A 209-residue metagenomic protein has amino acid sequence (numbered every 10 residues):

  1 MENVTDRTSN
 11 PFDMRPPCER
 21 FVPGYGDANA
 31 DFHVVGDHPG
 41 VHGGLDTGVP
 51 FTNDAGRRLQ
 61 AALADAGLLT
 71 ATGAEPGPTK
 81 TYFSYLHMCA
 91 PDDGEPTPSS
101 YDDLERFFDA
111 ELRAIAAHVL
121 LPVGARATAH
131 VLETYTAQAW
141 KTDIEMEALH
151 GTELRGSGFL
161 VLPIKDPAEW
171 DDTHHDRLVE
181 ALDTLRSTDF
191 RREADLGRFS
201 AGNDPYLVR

Functional and structural regions predicted by a protein language model:
M1-R209: A polyanion-binding, active-site-adjacent surface
